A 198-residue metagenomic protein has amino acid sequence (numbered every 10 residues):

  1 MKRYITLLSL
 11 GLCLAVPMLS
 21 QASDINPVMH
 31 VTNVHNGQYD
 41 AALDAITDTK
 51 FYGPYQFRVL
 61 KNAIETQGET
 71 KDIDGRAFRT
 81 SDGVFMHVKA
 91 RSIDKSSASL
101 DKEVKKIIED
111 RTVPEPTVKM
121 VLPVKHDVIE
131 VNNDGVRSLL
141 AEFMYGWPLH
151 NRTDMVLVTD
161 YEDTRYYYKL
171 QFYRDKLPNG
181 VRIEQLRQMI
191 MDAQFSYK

Functional and structural regions predicted by a protein language model:
M1-Y4: Positively charged n-region of N-terminal signal peptides that target proteins for export
T6-L7, L19-F85, L149-N151, Q171-K198: N-terminal targeting sequences that direct proteins away from the cytosol to non-cytosolic compartments
S9-P17: Bacterial N-terminal signal peptides
K61-N62, D82-G83, D134, Y161-Y167: Short, solvent-exposed coil/turn segments at beta-strand boundaries
G75-K106: A short acidic-to-branched-hydrophobic micro-motif
S92-D94, Y145-W147, R174-K176: Beta-strand elements of well-folded, non-transmembrane domains
D101-E109, I183-I190: Extracytoplasmic/secreted envelope proteins and their assembly/folding machinery, especially bacterial periplasmic
E109-Y161: Signature of long, low-cysteine stretches enriched in small and polar/charged residues
